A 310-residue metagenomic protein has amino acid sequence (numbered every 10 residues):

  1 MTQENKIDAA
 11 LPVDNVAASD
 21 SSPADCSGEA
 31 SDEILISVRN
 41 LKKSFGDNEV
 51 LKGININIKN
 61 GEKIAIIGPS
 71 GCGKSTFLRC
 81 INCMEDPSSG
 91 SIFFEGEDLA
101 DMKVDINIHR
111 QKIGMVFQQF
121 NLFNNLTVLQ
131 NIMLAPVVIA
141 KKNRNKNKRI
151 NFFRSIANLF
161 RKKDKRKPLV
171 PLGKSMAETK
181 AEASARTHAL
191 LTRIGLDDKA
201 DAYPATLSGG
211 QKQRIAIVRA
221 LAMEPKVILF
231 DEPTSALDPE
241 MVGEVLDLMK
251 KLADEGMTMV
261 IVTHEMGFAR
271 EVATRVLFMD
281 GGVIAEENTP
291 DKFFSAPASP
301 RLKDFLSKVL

Functional and structural regions predicted by a protein language model:
N82: Helix-to-loop junction immediately C-terminal to a conserved catalytic motif
G90-D101, N145: Conserved ABC transporter NBD signature motif
L99-G114, V138, G173-S184, F293-P297: ABC ATPase NBD coupling module
Y203-L207, Q211: Conserved ABC ATPase signature
A222-K226: A short, proline-enriched helix->beta-strand linker immediately N-terminal to the Walker B motif in ABC-type P-loop
I228-D231: Catalytic Walker B motif of ABC-type/P-loop ATPase nucleotide-binding domains
